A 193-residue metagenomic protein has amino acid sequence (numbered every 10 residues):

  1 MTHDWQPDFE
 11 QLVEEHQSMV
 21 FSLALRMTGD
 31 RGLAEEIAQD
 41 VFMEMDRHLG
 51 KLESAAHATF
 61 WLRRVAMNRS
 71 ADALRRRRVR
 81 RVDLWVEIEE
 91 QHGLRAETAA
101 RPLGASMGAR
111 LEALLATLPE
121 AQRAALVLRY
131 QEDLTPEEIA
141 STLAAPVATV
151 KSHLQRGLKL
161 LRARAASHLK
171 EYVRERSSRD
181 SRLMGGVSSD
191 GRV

Functional and structural regions predicted by a protein language model:
M1-S22, G32-A38, D46: A short, charge-rich alpha-helical start-of-domain segment used by transcription regulators
T2, R80-G108, A113, T135 (+1 more regions): Internal acidic/polar
T2-H3, Q39-H57, R76-R78: Sigma70-family region 2
F21, F42, P119, R123 (+1 more regions): C-terminal flanking helix
S22, E36-M43, A56-N68: Structural recognition of an alpha-helix C-terminal capping motif at a helix-to-coil junction
E53, R64-W85, G104, R156: Arg/Lys-rich amphipathic alpha helix in sigma70-family domain 2
M67, A71, L143-K170: DNA-recognition helix of helix-turn-helix
A125-R129: A short pre-motif secondary-structure segment
